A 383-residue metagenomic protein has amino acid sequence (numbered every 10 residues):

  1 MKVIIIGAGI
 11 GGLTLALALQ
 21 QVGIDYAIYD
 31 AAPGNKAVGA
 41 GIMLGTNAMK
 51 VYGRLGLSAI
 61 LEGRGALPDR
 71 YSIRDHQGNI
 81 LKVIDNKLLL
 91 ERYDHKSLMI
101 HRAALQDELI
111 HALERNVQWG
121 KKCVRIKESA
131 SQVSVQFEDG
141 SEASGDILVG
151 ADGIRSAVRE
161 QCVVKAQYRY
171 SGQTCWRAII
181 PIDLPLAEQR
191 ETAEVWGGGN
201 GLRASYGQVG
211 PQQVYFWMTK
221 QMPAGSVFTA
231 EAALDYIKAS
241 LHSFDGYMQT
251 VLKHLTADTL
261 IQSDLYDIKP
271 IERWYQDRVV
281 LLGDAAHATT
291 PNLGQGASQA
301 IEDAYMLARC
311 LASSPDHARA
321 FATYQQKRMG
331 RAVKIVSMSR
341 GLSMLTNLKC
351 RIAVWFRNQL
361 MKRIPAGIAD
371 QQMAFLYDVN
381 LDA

Functional and structural regions predicted by a protein language model:
V3, Q20, G45-P181, P223-K238 (+1 more regions): Conserved N-terminal helical subregion
I4, A27, Y215-W217: A structural signal for isolated positions on well-ordered beta-strands in alpha/beta enzyme cores
A8-P33, V149-G150, I237, A257-L348: Conserved mid-domain beta->alpha element of the FAD-binding
G34-K50: Conserved N-terminal glycine-rich FAD pyrophosphate-binding loop of Rossmann-like flavoproteins
A59, I182-Q189, A224-G225, Y247 (+1 more regions): Short helix-loop capping/hinge motifs at secondary-structure junctions, enriched in acidic/polar residues
Q173-G207: Flavin-dependent oxidoreductases
Q189, N200-L202, Q208-Q212, T219-L293 (+1 more regions): FAD/FMN-dependent oxidoreductases across multiple families
K334-D378: Alpha-helical membrane-targeting segments
